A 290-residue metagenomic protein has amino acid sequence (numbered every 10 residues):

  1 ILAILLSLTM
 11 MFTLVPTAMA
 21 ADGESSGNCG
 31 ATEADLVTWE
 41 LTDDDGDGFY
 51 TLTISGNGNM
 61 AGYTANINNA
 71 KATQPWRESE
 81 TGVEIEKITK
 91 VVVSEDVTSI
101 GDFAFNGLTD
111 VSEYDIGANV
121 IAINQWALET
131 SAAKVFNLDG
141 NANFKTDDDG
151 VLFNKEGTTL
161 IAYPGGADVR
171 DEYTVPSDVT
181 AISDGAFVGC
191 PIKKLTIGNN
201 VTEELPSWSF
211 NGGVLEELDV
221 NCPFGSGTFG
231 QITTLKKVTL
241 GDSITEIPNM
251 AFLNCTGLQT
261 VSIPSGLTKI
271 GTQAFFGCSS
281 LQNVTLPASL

Functional and structural regions predicted by a protein language model:
A3-T13: Bacterial N-terminal signal peptides
M11-S25: Sec-dependent signal peptide cleavage junction
G23-T32, D148, V175: Disulfide-bonded cysteine-rich modules in secreted/extracellular proteins, activating on the conserved Cys frameworks
N28-L41, T53-N57: Solvent-exposed adhesion/ligand-recognition segments of exported proteins
D47-G48: Acidic, glycine-anchored loop motifs typical of Ca2+
T51-N57, I85-S99, T109-A122, S131-G150 (+7 more regions): Structural signature of tandem-repeat unit edges
M60-K87, R170-V175, G185: Extended Gly/Ser/Thr-rich low-complexity repeat segments, especially those forming or decorating extracellular
G101-A104, Q125-A127, I161-A162, D184-A186 (+4 more regions): Consensus positions within tandem repeat domains that build extended binding/scaffold surfaces
